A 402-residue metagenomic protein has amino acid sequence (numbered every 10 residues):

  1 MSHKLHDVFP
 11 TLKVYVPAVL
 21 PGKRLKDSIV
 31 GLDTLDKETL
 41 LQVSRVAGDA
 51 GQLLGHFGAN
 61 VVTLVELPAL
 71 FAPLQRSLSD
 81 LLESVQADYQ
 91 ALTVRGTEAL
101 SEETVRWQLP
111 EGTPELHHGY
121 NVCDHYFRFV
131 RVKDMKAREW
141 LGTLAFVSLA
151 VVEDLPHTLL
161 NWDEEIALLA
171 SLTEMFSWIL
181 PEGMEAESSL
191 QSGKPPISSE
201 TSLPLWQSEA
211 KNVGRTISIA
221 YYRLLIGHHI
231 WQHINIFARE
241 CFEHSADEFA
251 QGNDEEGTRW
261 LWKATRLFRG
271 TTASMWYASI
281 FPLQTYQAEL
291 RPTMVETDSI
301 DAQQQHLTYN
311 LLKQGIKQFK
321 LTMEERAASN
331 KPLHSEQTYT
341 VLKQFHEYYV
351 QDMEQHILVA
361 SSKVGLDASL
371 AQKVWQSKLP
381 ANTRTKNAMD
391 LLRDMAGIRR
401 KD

Functional and structural regions predicted by a protein language model:
M1-D402: Surface-exposed peri-terminal alpha-helical interaction modules
